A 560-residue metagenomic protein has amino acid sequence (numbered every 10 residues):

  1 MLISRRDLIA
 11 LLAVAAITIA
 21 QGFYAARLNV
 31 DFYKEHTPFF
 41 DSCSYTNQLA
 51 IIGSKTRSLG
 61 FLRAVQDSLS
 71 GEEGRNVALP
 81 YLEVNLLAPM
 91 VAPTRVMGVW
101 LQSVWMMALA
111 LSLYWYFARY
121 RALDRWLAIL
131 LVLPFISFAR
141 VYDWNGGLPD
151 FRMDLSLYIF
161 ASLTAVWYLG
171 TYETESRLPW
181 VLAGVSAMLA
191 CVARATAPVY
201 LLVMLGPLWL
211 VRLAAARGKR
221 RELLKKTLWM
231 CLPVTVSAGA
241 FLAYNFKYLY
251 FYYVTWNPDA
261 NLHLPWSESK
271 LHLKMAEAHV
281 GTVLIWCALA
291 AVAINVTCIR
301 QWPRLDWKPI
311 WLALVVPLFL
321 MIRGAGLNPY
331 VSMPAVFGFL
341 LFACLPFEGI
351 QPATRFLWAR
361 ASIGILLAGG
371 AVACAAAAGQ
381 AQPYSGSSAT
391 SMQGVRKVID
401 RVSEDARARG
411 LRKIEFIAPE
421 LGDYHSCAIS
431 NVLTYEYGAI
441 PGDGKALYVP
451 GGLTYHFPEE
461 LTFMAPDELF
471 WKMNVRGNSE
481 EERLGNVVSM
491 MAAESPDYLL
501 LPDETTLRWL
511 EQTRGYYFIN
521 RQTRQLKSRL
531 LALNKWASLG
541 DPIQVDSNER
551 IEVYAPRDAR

Functional and structural regions predicted by a protein language model:
S44-I51, F61-P93: Short hydrophobic/aromatic helix or loop-helix immediately within or flanking a transmembrane segment in polytopic
I52, A122, A161-L182, A190 (+2 more regions): Membrane-interface transmembrane helices that cradle and orient dolichyl/undecaprenyl
Y81, R95-V99, M106, I129-L155 (+3 more regions): Aromatic- and kink-enriched transmembrane "portal" helix at the membrane-lumen/periplasm boundary that abuts
V96-L123, L163, W167, I294-C298: Transmembrane-helix motifs of polytopic, lipid-linked glycan transferases
L109-A118, W209-A216, V280-L305, L312-P317: Hydrophobic, aromatic-rich transmembrane alpha-helices and their immediate juxtamembrane boundary segments
M153-F160, A193, V199, I310-L314 (+1 more regions): Hydrophobic/aromatic-rich transmembrane helices and adjacent perimembrane loops
L210-A214, K225-H263, T282-A290, I322-R323 (+1 more regions): Membrane-lumen/periplasm interface segments of specific transmembrane helices in polyprenyl phosphate-linked
L366-L453: Membrane-embedded, lumen/periplasm-facing catalytic core of multi-pass transferases that use lipid-linked donors
